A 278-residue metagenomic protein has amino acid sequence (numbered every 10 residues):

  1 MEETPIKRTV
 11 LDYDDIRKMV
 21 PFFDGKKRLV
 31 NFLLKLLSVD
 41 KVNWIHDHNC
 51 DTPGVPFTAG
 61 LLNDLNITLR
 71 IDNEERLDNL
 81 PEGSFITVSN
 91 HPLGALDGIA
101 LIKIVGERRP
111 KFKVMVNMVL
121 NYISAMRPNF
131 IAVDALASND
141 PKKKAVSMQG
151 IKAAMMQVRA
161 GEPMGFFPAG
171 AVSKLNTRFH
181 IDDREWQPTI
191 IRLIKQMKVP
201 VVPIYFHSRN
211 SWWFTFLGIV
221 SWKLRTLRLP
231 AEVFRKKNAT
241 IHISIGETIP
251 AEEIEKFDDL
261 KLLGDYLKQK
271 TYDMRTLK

Functional and structural regions predicted by a protein language model:
M1-V88, G98-A100, E107-K111, R127-P128: Membrane-anchoring hydrophobic helices of lipid-metabolizing enzymes
E2, R8-L11, S147-K278: Non-catalytic C-terminal accessory region of glycerolipid acyltransferases and related lyso-lipid remodeling enzymes
D51, I67-T68, K143-M148, D183-R184: A conditional alpha-helix N-cap/helix-loop micro-motif detector
V88-H91, M115-N117, F167-A169: Short His-Asn-centered micro-motif
V88-N90, A132-P141, K174-T177: Short, basic, glycine/proline-bearing loop/turn elements
L96-K103, T189-R192: Short amphipathic alpha-helical face segments that pack within enzyme cores and frequently flank/anchor catalytic
K103-G106, D182-R184: Glycine-rich, phosphate-binding/catalytic loops in enzymes
K111-K152: Conserved nucleotide-cofactor-binding alpha/beta core module
